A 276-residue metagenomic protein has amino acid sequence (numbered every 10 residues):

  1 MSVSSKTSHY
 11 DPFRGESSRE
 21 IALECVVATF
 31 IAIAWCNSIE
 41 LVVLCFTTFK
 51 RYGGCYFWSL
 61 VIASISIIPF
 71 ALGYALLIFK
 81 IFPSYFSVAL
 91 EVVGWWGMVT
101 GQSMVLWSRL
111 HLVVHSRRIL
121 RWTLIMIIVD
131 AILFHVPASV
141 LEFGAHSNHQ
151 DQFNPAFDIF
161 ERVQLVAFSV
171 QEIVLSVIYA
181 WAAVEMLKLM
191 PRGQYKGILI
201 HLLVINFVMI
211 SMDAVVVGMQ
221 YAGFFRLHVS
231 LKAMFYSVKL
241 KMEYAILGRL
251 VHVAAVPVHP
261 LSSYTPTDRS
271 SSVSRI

Functional and structural regions predicted by a protein language model:
M1-S2, V251-I276: Intrinsically disordered, low-complexity terminal tails of fungal membrane proteins
M1-W122, M126-A131: Membrane-proximal first intracellular loop
A22, G193-K196, S270-S271: Anionic, Ser/Thr-rich low-complexity intrinsically disordered regions
E24-A34, S84-V99, A138-S139, P155-L175 (+1 more regions): Extracellular loop 3-seventh transmembrane helix
I67-I81, L133-H149, V177-A183, V208-L227: Helix-to-loop junction signature of class
L106-V113, E142-S147, A245-P257: A cytosolic-side transmembrane-helix exit/cap motif
L110, V114, R118-A180: Membrane-proximal helix-loop-helix units in multi-pass membrane proteins
V184-G193, V253-A254: Juxtamembrane membrane-water interface segments of multi-pass membrane proteins, especially cytoplasmic-side
